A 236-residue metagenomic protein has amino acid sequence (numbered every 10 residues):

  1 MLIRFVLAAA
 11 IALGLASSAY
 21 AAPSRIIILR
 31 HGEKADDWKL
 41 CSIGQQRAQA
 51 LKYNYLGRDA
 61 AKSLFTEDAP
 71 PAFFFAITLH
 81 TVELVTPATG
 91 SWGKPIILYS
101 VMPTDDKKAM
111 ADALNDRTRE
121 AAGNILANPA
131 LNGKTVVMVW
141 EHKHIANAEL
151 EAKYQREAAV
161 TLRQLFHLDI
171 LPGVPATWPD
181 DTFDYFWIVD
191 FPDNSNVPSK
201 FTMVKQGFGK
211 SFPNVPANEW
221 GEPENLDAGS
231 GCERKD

Functional and structural regions predicted by a protein language model:
M1-F5: Positively charged n-region of N-terminal signal peptides that target proteins for export
V6-A16: Bacterial N-terminal signal peptides
S17-A21: Sec/Tat signal peptide C-region and signal peptidase I cleavage site
A22-G133, K143-D236: Active-site-proximal alpha-helix that buttresses catalytic centers in soluble enzyme cores
V139-E141: Short beta-strand segments
